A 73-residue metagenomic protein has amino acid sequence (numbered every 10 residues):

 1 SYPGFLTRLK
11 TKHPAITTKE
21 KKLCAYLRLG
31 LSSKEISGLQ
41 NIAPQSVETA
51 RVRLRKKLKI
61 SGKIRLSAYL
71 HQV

Functional and structural regions predicted by a protein language model:
Y2-V73: Cytosolic nucleotide-binding catalytic cores of signal-transduction proteins
